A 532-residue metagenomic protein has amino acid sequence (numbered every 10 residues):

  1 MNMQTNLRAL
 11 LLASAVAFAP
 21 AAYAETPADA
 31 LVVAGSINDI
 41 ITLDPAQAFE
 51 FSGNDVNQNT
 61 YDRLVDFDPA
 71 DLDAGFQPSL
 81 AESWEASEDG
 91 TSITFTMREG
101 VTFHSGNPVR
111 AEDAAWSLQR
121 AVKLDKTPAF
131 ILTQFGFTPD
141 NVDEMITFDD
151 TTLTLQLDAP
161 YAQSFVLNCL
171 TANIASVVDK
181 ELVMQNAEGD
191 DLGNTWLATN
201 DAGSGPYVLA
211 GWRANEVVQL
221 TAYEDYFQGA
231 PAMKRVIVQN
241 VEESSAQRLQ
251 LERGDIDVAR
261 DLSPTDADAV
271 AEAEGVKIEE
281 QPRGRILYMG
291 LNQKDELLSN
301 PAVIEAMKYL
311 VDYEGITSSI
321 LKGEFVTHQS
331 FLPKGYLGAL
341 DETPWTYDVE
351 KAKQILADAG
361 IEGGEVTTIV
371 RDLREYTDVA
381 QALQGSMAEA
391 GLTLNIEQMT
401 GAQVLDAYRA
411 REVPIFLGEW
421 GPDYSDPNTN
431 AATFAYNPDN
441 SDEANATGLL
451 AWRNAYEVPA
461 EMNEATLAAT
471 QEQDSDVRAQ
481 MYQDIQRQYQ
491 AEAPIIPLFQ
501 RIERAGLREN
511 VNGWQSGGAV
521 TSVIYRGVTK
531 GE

Functional and structural regions predicted by a protein language model:
V32, R110-S117, D150-Q156, P160 (+6 more regions): Alpha-helical secondary-structure segments
A34-E88, Q119, N200-P206: N-terminal lobe/hinge region of extracytoplasmic solute-binding protein
N38-D55, Q77-L80, N107, Q163-S176 (+4 more regions): A structural "hinge/loop" feature
D55, R213, L310-G338, R374-Q384 (+1 more regions): Detector for C-terminal structural segments
P69-A70, T171-A230, E350, Q354: Gly/Pro-rich hinge or "lid" segments in bacterial periplasmic/extracellular proteins
E82-P128, F148, T154-Q156, Q250 (+1 more regions): Aromatic- and charge-enriched surface segment that lines or borders ligand/interaction sites
T96, T133-Q185: Surface-exposed binding/hinge segments that line and control ligand-binding clefts or catalytic entry sites
T195, Y223-A269, T393: Ligand-site clamp/hinge motif
